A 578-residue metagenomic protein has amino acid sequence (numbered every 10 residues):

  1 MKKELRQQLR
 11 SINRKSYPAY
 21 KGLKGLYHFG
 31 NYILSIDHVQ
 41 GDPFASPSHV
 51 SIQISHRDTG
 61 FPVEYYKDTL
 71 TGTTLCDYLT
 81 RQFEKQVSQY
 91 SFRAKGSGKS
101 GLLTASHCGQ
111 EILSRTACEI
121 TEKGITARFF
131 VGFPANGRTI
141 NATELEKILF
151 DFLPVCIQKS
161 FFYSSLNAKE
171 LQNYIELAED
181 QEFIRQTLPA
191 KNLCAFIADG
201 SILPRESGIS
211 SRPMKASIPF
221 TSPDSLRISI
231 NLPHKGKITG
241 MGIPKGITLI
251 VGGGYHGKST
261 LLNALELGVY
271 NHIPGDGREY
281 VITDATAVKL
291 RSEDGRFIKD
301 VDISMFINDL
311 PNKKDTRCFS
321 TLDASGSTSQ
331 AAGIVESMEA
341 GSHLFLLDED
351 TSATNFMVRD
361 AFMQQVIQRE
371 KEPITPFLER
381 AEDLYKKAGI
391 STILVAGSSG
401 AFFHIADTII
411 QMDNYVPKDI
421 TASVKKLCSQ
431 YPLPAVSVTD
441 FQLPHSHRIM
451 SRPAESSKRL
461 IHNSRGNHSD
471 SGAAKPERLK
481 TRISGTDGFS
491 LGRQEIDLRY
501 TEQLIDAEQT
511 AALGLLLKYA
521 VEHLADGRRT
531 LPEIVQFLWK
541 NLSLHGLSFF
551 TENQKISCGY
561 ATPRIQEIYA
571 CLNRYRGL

Functional and structural regions predicted by a protein language model:
M1-N192, L203: N-terminal accessory targeting/assembly segments
N141, R296, F306-S327, R359-I374: Flexible beta-alpha connector loops of hexameric P-loop NTPases
P189-A195, D199, Y255, L262-E293 (+1 more regions): Carboxylate/His-rich catalytic cores and anion/metal-binding grooves
P204-T239, P274, I282-A287, R291-I298 (+1 more regions): N-terminal pre-Walker A segment at the start of P-loop NTPase domains
I238-Y270: Glycine-rich phosphate-binding P-loop
S325-S337: Conserved alpha-helical scaffold flanking the Walker A/P-loop in AAA+ ATPase domains
S337-A381, Y385, S398-H404, T408-K425: Conserved P-loop NTPase nucleotide-binding/switch module
K386-G389, V395-L578: Conserved NTP phosphate-binding and transfer environment spanning the P-loop NTPase/kinase superfamily
